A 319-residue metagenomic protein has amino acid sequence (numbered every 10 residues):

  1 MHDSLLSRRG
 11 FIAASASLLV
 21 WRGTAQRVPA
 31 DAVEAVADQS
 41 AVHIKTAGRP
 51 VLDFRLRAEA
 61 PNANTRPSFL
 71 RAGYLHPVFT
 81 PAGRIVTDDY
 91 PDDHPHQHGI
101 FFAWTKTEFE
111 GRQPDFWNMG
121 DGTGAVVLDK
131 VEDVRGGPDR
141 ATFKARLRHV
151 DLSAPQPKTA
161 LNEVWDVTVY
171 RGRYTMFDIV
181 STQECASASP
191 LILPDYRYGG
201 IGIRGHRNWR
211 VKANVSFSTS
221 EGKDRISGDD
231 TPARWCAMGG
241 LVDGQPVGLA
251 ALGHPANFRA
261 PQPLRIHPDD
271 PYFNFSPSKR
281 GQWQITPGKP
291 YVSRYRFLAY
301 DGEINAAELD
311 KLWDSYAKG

Functional and structural regions predicted by a protein language model:
H2-L19: N-terminal secretory signal peptides and thylakoid transit peptides that target proteins across membranes
R27-P95, V180, D310, Y316: Beta-strand-rich N-terminal accessory domains
F54-A60, T65-F69, P77, Y170-N214: Acidic (Asp/Glu-rich), glycine- and aromatic
N62-W117, V215-R234: Extracellular/lumen-exposed scaffold segments
P95-R173: Extended, loop-rich substrate-binding clefts of extracytoplasmic carbohydrate-active enzymes
L147-S153, W165-R171, Q183-S187, G205-W209 (+1 more regions): Beta-strand elements of well-folded, non-transmembrane domains
P190-F258: Active-site/ligand-binding surface loops and adjacent short beta/alpha elements that line catalytic pockets across
L249-G319: Beta-strand-rich recognition/accessory modules
